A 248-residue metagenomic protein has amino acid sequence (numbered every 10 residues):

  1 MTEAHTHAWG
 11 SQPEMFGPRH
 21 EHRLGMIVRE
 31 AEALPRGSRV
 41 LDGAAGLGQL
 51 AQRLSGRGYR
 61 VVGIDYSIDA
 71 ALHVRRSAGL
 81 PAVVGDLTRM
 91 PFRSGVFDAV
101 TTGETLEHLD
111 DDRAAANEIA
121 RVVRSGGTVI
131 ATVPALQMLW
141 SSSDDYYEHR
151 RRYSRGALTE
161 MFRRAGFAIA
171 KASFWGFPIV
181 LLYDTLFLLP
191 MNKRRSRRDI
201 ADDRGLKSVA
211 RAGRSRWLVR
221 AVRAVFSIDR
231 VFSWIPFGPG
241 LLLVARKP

Functional and structural regions predicted by a protein language model:
M1-R93, A99-G103, R113-A116, R152-R155 (+3 more regions): Conserved N-terminal segment of class I S-adenosyl-L-methionine
E104-H108: A short His-aromatic
R113-T128: A short glycine-rich, Lys/Arg-flanked "PGG" loop and its adjoining helix->strand segment in the class I
V129-R151, R155-E160: Short, glycine-/aromatic-enriched active-site segment of Class I SAM-dependent methyltransferases
M138-S141, P178-Y183: Short catalytic/ligand-binding loop motif for oxyanion handling, primarily in non-cytosolic enzymes, centered on
F167-P178: Conserved S-adenosyl-L-methionine
T185-K193: Short, electropositive alpha-helical surface patch
A245-P248: C-terminal beta-strand of the catalytic ATP-binding
